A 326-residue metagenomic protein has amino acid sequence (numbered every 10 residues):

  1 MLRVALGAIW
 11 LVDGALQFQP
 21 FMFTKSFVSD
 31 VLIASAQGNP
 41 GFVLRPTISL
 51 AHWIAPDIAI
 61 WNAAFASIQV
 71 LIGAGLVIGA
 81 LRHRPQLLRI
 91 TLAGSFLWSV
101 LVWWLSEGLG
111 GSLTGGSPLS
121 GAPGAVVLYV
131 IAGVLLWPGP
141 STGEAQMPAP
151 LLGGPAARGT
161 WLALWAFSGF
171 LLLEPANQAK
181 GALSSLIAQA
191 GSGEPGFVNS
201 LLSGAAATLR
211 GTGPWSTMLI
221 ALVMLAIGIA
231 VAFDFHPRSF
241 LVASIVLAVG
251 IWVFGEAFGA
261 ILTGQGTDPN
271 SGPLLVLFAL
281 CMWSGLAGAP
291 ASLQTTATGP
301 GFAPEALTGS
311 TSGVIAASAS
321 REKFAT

Functional and structural regions predicted by a protein language model:
M1-T326: Extended, low-polarity transmembrane helix blocks
